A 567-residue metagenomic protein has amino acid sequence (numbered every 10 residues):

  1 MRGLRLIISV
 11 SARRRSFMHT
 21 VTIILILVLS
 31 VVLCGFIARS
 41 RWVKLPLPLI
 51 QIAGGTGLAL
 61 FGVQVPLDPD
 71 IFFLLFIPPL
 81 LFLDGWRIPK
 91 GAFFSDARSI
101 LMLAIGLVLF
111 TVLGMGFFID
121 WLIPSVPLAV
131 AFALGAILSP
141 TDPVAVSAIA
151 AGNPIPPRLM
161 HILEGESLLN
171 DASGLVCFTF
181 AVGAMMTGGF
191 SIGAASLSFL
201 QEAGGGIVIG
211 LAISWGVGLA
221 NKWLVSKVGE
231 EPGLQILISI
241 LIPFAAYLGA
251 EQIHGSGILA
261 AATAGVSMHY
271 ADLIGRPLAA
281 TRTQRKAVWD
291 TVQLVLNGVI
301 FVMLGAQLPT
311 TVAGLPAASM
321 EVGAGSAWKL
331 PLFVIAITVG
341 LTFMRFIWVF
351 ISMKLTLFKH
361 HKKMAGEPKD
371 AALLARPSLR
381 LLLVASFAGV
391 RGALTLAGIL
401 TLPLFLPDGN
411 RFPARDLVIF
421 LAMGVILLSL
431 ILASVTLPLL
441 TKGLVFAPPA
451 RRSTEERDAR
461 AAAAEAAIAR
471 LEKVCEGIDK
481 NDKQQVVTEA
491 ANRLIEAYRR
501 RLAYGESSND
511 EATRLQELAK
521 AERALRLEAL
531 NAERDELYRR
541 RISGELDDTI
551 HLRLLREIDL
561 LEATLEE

Functional and structural regions predicted by a protein language model:
L6-E455, K473, A521, L537-E557 (+1 more regions): Transmembrane helical cores of multi-pass secondary ion antiporters/exchangers
F446-E567: Cytosolic C-terminal regulatory domains/tails of membrane transporters and channels
